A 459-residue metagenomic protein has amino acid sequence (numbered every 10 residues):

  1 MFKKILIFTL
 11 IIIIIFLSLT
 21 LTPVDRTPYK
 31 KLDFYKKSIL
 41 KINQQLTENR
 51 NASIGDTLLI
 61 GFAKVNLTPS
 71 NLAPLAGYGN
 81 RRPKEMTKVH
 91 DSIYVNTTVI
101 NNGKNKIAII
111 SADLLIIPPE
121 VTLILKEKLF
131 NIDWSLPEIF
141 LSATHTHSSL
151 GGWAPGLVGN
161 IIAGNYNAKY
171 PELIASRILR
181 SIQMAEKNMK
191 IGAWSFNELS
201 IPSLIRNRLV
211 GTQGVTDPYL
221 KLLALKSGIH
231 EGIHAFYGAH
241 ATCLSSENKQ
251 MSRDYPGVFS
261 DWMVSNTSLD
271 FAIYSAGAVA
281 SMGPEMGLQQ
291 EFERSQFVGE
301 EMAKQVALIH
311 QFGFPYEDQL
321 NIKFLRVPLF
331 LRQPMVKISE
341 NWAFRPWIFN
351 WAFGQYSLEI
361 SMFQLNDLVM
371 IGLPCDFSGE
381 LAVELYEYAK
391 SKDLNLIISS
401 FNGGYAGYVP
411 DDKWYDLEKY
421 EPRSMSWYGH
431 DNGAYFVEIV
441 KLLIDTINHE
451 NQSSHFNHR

Functional and structural regions predicted by a protein language model:
F2-T9, I15-S142, S149-D270, S275-V279 (+5 more regions): Conserved beta-alpha junction segments in alpha/beta enzyme cores
M302-Q305, I309: Anionic-ligand-binding alpha/beta catalytic cores of soluble enzymes and soluble regulatory domains that recognize
